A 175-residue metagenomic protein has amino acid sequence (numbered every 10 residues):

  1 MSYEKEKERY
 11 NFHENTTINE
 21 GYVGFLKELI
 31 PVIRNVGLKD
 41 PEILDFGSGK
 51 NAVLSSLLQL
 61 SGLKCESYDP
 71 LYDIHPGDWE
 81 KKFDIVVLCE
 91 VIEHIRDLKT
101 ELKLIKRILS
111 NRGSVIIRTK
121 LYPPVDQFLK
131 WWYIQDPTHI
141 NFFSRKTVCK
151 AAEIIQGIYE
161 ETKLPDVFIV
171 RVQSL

Functional and structural regions predicted by a protein language model:
M1-I85, L102-K103, Q135-T138, K146 (+3 more regions): Conserved N-terminal segment of class I S-adenosyl-L-methionine
L38, R96, S110: Short conserved AdoMet
L54-S55, D97-L98, D126-F128: Short glycine-/acidic-enriched loop or helix-start segments at secondary-structure transitions that form or flank
V86-L98: A short SAM/SAH-binding and catalytic strip from SAM-dependent methyltransferases
T100-S114: A short glycine-rich, Lys/Arg-flanked "PGG" loop and its adjoining helix->strand segment in the class I
T119-N141, K146-T147, A151: Short, glycine-/aromatic-enriched active-site segment of Class I SAM-dependent methyltransferases
Q156-E161: Short secondary-structure junctions
